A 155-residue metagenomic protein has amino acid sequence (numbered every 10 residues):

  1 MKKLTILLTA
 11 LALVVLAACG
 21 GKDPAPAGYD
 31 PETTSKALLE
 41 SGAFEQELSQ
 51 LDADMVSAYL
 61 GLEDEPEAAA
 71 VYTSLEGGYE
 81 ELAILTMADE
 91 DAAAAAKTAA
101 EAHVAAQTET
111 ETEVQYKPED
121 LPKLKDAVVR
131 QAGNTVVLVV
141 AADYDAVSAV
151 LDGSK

Functional and structural regions predicted by a protein language model:
M1-L8: Positively charged n-region of N-terminal signal peptides that target proteins for export
V14-A18: C-terminal motif of bacterial Sec signal peptides marking the signal peptidase cleavage site
G20-D23: Bacterial signal peptide processing site
A27-E47: Post-signal peptide N-terminal segment of mature Sec-exported envelope proteins
L48-E80, D91-A96, L124-K125: Short, compositionally biased low-complexity segments enriched in polar/charged residues
E81-D89, T135-V139: Second-shell loop/turn segments in exported
E90-A132: Short Gly/Thr-rich strand-loop-strand
E119-K155: A short, solvent-exposed beta-edge/loop patch
